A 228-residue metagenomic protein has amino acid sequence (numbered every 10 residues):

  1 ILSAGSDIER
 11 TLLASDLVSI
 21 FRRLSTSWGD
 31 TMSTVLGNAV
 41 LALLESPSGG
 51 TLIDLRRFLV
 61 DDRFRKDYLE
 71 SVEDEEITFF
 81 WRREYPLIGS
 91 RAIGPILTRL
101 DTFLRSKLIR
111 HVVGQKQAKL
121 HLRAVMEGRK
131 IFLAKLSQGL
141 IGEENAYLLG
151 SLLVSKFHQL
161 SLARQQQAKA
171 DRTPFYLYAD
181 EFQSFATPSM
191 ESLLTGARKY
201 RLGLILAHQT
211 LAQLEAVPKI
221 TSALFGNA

Functional and structural regions predicted by a protein language model:
I1-L202, E215, I220: P-loop NTPase motor domains
A207-A216: Conserved H-loop
I220-A228: A short helix-turn-beta junction within AAA+ P-loop NTPase domains corresponding to the substrate/partner-engaging
